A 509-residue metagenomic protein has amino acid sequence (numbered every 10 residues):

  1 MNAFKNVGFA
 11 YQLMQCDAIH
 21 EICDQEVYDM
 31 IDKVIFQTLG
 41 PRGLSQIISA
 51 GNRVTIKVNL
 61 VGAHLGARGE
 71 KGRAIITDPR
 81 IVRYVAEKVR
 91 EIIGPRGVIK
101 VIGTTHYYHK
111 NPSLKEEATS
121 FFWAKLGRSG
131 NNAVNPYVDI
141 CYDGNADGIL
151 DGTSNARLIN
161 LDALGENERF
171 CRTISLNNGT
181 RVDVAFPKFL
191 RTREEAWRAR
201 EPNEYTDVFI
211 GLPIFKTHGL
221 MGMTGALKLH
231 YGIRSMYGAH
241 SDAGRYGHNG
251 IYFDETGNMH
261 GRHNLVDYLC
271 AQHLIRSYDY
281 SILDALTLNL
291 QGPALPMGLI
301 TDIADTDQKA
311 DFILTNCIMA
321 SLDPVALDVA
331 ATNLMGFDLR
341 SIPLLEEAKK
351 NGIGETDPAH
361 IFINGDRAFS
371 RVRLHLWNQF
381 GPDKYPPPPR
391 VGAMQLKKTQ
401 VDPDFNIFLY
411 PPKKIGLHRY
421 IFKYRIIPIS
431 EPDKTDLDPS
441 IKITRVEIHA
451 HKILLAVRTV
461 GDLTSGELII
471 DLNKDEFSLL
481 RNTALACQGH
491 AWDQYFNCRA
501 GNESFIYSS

Functional and structural regions predicted by a protein language model:
N2-G72, I76-D402, K442: Extended, low-polarity segments enriched in aliphatic/aromatic residues
A393-S509: Long, low-complexity serine/threonine/glycine- and acidic-rich segments characteristic of extracellular
